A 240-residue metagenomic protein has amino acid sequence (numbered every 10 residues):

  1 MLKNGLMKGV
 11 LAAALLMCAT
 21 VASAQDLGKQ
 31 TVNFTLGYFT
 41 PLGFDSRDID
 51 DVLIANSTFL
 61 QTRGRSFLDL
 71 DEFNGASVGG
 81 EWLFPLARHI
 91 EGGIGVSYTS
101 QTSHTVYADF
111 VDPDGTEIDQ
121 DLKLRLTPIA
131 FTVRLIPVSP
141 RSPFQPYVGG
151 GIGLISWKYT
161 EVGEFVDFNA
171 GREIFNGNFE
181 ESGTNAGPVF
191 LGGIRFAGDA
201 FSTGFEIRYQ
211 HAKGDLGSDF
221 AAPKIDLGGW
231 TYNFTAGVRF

Functional and structural regions predicted by a protein language model:
M1-G28: Cleavable N-terminal export/targeting peptides
V21-L53: Outer-membrane beta-barrel biogenesis signature
L27, P85-H89, V138-F144, A197-F201: Outer-membrane beta-barrel channels and translocator barrels
Q30-F34, R88-I94, I129-F131, F144-I152 (+3 more regions): Transmembrane beta-strands of outer-membrane beta-barrel proteins
L36-L42, V96-T102, P137, I152-K158 (+3 more regions): Transmembrane beta-strands of outer-membrane beta-barrel pores
L42-F73, S97-I129, I155-N185, A212-T231: Extracellular/periplasm-exposed beta-strand and loop segments of Gram-negative cell-envelope proteins, dominated by
D69-P85, H89-G95, L122-V138, Y147: Outer-membrane beta-barrel transmembrane strands
Q101, F190, R195-F240: Predominantly the C-terminal beta-signal and adjacent terminal strand-loop region of outer-membrane beta-barrel
